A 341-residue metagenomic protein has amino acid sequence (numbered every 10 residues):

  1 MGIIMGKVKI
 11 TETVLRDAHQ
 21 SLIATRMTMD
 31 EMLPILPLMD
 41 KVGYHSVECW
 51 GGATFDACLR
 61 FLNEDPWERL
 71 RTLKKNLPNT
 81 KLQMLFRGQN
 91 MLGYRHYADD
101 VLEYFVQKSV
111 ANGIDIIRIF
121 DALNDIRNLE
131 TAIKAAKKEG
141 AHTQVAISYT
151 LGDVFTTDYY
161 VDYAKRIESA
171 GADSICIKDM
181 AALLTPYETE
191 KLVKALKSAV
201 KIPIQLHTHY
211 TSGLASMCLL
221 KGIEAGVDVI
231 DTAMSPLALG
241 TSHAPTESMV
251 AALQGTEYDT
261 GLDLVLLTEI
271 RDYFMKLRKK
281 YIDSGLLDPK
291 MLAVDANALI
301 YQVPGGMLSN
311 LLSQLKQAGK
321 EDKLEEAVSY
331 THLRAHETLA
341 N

Functional and structural regions predicted by a protein language model:
M5-A24, P78-Y94, K138-L151: N-terminal small/glycine-rich loop or linker at the start of catalytic domains across soluble metabolic enzymes
I10-T13, V47-C49, L82-F86, I117 (+4 more regions): Hydrophobic faces of well-ordered beta-strands that scaffold small-molecule active sites in alpha/beta enzyme cores
R16, G52-T54, L85-Q89, A122-N124 (+4 more regions): Active-site beta-loop-alpha junctions enriched in small/polar residues
A18, I119, I175, G226 (+1 more regions): Conserved, mostly hydrophobic/aromatic
T54-T131, S148-Y160: Active-site beta->alpha loop and helix N-cap motifs at the rims of alpha/beta catalytic domains
L62-W67, A122-E139, V154-T157, A182-L196 (+1 more regions): Active-site-adjacent beta->alpha loops and helix N-cap segments on the catalytic face of soluble alpha/beta enzymes
D162, L214-A225: Catalytic cores of alpha/beta
T331, A335-T338: Conserved small/polar residues in nucleotide/adenosyl-binding loops
